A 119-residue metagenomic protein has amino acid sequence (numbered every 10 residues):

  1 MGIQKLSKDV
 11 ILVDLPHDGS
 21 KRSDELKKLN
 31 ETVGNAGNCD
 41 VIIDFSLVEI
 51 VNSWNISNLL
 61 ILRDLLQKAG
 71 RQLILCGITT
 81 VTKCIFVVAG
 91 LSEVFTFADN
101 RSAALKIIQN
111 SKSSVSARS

Functional and structural regions predicted by a protein language model:
M1-D14, K27: Short beta-strand/loop segment at the start of cytosolic alpha/beta domains
M1-I3, N30-E31, I50-N52, S102-L105: Short low-complexity stretches enriched in small and charged residues
M1-S7, G34-A36, W54-S57, S111: A broad, low-specificity signal for short, low-complexity segments enriched in glycine/proline and polar/charged
L6, L15, C76, A98-N100: Conserved beta-strand termini and adjacent loop/short-helix elements that scaffold enzyme active sites in alpha/beta
K8, T80, S102: Residues that form or immediately flank small-molecule/cofactor binding pockets and catalytic motifs
I11, S20, A103-K106: A short acidic, often aromatic-flanked loop/helix-cap motif at beta-alpha or helix-coil junctions that lines enzyme
S20-F95: Amphipathic alpha-helical interaction surfaces in cytosolic regulatory modules
T96-S119: A charged, well-structured terminal subsegment
